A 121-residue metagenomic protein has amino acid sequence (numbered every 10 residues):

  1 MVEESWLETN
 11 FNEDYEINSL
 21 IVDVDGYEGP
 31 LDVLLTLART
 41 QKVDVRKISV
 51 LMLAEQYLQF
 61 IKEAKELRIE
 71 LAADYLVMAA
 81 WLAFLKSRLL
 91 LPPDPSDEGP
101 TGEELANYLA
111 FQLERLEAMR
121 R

Functional and structural regions predicted by a protein language model:
M1-R121: Long, charge-dense, low-complexity tracts
